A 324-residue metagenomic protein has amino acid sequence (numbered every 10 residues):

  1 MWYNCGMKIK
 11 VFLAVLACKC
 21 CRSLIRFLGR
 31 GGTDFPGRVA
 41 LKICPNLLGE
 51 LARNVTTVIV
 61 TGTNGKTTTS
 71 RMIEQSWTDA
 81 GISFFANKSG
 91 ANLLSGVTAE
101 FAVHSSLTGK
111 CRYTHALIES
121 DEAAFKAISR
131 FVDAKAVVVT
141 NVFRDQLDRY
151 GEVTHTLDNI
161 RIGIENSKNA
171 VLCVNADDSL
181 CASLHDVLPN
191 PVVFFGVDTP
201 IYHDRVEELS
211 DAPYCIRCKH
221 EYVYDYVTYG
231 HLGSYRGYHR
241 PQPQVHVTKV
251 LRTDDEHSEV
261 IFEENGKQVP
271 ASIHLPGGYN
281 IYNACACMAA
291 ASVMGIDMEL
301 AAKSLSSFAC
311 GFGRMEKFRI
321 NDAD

Functional and structural regions predicted by a protein language model:
W2-C5, Y229, R319-D324: Short, intrinsically disordered, charge-balanced linker/junction segments flanking boundaries in proteins
W2-G196, D204-Y214: Phosphate-binding loop of NTP-binding sites
T56, T78-S83, E264-I273, R319-A323: Glycine/charged-rich beta-loop-alpha catalytic/anionic-binding loops adjacent to active sites
T63, A91-N92, N265, G278 (+1 more regions): Short, surface-exposed acidic/glycine-rich loop or hinge patches that mediate macromolecular interfaces
S120-D145, L184-P270, F312: Extended acidic/charged loop-beta regions that coordinate divalent cations and stabilize anionic phosphate/carboxylate
F131-N141, H231-P241, S272-S306: A conserved, hydrophobic alpha-helical segment in the catalytic core of large ATP/adenylate-utilizing enzymes
E207-P213, L275-A286, F312-M315: Short glycine/threonine-rich catalytic loop with a Thr-x-Gly-x-Asp
H239, R252-D255, E264, A290-D324: Gly/charged, well-structured mid-domain segments that form the phosphate/adenylate-handling core of ATP-dependent
